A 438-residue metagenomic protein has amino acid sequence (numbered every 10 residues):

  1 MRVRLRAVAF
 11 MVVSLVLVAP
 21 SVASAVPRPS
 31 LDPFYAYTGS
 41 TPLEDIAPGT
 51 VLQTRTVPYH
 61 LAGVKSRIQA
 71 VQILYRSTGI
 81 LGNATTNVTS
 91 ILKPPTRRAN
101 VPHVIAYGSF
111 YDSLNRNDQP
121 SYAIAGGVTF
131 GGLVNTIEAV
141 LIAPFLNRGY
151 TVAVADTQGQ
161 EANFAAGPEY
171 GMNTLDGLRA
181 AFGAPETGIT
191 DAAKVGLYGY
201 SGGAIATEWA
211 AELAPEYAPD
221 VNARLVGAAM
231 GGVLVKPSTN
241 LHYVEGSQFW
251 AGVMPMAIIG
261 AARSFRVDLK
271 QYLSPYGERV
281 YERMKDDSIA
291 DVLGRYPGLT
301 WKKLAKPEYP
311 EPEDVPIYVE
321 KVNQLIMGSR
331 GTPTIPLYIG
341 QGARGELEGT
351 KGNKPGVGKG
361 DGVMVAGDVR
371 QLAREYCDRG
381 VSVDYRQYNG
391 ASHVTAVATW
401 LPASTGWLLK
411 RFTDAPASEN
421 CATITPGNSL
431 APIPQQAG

Functional and structural regions predicted by a protein language model:
M1-A25: Secretory targeting and sorting signals
A25-A99, P432, G438: Catalytic-loop region of hydrolases
P29-E44, G231-T332, T350-K351, K359-A366: Accessory cap/linker subdomain of secreted extracellular hydrolases
V88-I91, N100-S113, N117-A125: Short beta-strand element of the alpha/beta-hydrolase
I137-V140, F164-E186: Alpha/beta-hydrolase active-site loop
R179-A251: Primarily recognizes the serine-hydrolase "nucleophile elbow" in alpha/beta-hydrolase and SGNH/GDSL folds
I339-G342, L347: Short beta-strand/loop motif that positions the catalytic acidic residue of the alpha/beta-hydrolase fold
R374, R379-A396, T423-I424: Histidine-bearing beta->alpha loop at or near hydrolase active sites
